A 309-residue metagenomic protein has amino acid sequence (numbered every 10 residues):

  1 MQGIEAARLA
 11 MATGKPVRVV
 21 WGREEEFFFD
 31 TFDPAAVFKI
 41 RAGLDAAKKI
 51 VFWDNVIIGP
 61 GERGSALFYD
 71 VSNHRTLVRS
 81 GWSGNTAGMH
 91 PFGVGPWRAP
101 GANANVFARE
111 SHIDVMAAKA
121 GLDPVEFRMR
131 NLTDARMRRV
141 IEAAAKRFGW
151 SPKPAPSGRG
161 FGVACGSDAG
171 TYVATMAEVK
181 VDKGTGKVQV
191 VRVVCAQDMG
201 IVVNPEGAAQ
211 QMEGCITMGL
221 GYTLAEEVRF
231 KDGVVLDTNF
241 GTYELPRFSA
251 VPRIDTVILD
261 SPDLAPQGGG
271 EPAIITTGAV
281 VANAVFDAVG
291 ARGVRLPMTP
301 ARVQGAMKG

Functional and structural regions predicted by a protein language model:
M1-G309: Cofactor-binding beta-sheet edge motifs in enzyme active sites
